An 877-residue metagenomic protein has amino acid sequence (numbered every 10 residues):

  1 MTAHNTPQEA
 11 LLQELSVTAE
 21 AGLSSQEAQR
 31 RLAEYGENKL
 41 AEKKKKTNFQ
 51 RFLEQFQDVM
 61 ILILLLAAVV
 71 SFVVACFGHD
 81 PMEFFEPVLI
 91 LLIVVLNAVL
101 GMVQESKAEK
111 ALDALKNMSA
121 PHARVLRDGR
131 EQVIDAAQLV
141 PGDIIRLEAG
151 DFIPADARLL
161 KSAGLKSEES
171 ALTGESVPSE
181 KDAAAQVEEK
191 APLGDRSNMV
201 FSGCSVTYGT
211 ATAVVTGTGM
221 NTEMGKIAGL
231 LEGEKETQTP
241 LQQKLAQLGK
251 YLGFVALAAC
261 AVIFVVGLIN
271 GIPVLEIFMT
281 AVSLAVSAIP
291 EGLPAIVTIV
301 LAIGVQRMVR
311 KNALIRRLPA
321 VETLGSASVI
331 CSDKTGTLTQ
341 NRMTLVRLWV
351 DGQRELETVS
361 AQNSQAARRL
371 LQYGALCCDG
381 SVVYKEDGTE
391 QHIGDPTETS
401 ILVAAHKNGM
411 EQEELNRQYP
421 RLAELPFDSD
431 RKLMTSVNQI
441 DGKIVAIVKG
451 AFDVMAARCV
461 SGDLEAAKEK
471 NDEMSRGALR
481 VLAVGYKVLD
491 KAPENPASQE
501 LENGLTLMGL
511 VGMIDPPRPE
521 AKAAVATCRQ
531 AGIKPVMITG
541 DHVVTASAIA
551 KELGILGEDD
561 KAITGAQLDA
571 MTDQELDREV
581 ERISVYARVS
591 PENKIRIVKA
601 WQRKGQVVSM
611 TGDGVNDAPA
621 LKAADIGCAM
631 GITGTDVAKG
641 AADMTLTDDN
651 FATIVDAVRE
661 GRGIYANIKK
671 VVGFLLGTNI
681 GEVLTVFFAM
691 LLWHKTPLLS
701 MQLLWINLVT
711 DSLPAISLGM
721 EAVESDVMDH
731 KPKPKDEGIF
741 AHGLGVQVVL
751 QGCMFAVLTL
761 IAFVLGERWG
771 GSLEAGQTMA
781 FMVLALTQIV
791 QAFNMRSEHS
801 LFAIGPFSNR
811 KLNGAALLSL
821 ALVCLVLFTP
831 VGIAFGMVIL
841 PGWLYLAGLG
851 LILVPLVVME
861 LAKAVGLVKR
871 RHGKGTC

Functional and structural regions predicted by a protein language model:
M1-D729, I739-F740, C753, F781 (+1 more regions): Conserved cytosolic headpiece of P-type ATPases
G605, V658, R662, V757-W769 (+1 more regions): Alpha-helix capping/termination and helix-coil
M690-M701, F763-G776: Helix-coil boundary and interhelical linker segments in multi-pass alpha-helical membrane proteins
T710, F755-A756, T778-A792: Generic alpha-helical transmembrane segments
P734-C753, L773-T778: Membrane-water interface at loop-to-transmembrane-helix junctions
